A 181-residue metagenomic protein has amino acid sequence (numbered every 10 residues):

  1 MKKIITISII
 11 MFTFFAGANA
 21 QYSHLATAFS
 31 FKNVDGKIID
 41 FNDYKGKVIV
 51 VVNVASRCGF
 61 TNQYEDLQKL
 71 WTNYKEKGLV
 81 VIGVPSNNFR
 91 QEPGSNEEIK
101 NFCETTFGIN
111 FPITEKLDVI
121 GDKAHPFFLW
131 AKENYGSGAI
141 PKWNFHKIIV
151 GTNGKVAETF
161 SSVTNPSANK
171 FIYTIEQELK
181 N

Functional and structural regions predicted by a protein language model:
M1-S23: Bacterial Sec-dependent N-terminal signal peptides
N19-N42: N-terminal "domain-start" segment that seeds a small globular fold
L25, E97-N144: Short, internal strand/loop/helix patches that form the active-site neighborhood or redox-interaction surface
N33, N53-R57: Amphipathic alpha-helical repeat scaffolds
K47-V48, R57, T61-V84, E104-F107: Conserved helix-turn-beta segment immediately C-terminal to the redox Cys motif in thioredoxin-like folds
S56-C58, S86-Q91, D118-G121, T164-N165: Solvent-exposed loop/turn segments at secondary-structure junctions within structured extracellular/periplasmic domains
P126-L129, E133-N181: Thiol-/selenol-based redox modules, centered on thioredoxin-like and closely related oxidoreductase domains
